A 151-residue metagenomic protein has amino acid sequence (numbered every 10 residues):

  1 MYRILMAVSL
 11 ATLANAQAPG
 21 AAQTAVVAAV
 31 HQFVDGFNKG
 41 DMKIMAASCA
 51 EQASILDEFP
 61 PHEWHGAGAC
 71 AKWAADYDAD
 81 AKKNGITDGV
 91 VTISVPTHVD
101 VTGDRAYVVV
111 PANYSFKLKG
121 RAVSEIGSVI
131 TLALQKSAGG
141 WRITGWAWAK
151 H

Functional and structural regions predicted by a protein language model:
I4-T12: Sec-dependent N-terminal signal peptides
L13-S48, R142: Short, low-complexity N-terminal intrinsically disordered segments enriched in polar/charged residues
Q17-A18, G68-K119: Surface-exposed, charged secondary-structure patches
H31-D35, C49-E63: Short, solvent-exposed secondary-structure junction/capping segments
C49-A50, F59-P60, V110-Y114, A147-W148: A mature extracytoplasmic/lumenal domain signature
Y107, E125-H151: Short beta-strand edge/turn micro-motifs at domain boundaries
K119-E125: A short acidic/glycine-rich loop-to-helix N-cap element
